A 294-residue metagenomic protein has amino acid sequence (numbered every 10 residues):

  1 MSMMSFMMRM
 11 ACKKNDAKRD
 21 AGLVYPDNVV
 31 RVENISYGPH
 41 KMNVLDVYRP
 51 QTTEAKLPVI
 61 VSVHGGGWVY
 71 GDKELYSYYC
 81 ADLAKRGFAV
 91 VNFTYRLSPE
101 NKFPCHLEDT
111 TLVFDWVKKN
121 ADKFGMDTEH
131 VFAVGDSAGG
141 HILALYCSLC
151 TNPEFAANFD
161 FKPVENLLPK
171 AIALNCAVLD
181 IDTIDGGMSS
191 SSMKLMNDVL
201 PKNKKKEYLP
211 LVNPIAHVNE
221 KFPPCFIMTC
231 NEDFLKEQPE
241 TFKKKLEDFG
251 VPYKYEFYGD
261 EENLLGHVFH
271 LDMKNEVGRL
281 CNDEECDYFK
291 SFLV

Functional and structural regions predicted by a protein language model:
M1-V294: Alpha/beta-hydrolase superfamily serine-hydrolase fold, recognizing
